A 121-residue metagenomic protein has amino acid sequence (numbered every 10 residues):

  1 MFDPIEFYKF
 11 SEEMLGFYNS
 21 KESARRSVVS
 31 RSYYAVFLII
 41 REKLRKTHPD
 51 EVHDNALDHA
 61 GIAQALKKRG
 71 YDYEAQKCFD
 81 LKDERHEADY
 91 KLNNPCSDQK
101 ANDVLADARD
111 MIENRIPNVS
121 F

Functional and structural regions predicted by a protein language model:
M1-F121: Terminal alpha-helical segments
